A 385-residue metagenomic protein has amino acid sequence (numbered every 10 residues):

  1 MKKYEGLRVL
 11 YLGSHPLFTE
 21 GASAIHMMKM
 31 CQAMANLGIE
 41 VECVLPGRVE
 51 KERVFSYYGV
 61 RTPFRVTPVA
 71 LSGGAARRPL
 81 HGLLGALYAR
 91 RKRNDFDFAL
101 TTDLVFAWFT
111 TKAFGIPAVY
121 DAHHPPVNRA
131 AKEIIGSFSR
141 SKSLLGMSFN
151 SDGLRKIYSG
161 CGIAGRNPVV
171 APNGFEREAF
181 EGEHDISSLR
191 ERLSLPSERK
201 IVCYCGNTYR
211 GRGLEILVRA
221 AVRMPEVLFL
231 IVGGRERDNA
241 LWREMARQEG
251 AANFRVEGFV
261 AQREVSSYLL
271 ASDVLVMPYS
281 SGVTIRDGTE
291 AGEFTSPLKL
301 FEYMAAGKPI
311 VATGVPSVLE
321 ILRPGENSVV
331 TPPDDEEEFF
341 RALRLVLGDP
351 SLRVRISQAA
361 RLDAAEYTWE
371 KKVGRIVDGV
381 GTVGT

Functional and structural regions predicted by a protein language model:
L10-L12, S148, P196-R212, V218-A221 (+1 more regions): Conserved donor-binding/catalytic core segment of Leloir-type glycosyltransferases
G47-V49, C205, L228-R243, G258: Glycosyltransferase donor-sugar binding loop
V54-Y58, E181-L195: A short helix/loop element that forms part of the nucleotide-sugar donor recognition site in Leloir-type
G153, G174: Carbohydrate-associated surface elements
E191, L345, L352-E366: A short, well-ordered alpha-helix in the C-terminal region of glycosyltransferases
R210-R212, A261-Y268, D273-E302, A312-E320: Nucleotide-sugar-dependent
I231, A240-L269, V274, T284: Nucleotide-activated donor-binding/catalytic signature segment of Leloir-type glycosyltransferases, i.e., the conserved
P297, P324-G325, V329-E336, L345-S351: Conserved acidic donor-binding segment of nucleotide-sugar-dependent glycosyltransferases
